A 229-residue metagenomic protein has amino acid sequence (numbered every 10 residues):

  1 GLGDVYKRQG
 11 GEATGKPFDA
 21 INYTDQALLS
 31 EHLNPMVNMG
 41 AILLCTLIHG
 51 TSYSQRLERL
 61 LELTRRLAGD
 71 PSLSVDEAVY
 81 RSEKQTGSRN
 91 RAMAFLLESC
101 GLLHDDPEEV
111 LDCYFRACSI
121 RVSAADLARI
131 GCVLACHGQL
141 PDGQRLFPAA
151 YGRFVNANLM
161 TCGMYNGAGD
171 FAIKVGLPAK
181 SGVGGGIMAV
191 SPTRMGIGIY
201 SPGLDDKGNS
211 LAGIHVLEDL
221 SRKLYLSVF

Functional and structural regions predicted by a protein language model:
G1-Y6: Short, small-residue-biased leader/transition segments that mark boundaries at the very start of proteins
A13-E62, R66-S82, T86-N90, L96: Conserved catalytic neighborhood of penicillin-recognizing serine enzymes
P35, M39-I42, Q55, R59 (+9 more regions): Conserved active-site and cofactor/substrate-binding residues in soluble primary-metabolism enzymes
C45, L61, R65, A94 (+3 more regions): Non-transmembrane alpha-helical segments in soluble domains of secreted/periplasmic/extracellular proteins
I48-Y53, R65-S72, E98, S119 (+4 more regions): Hydrophobic/aromatic-lined pockets within catalytic cores
G50-R59, Y114, H137-R145: Inter-helical turn/loop segments and adjacent helix faces that build the functional surface of alpha-helical bundle
S74-D142: Active-site-proximal helix/loop microenvironment of the serine DD-peptidase/beta-lactamase transpeptidase fold
A135-F229: Structured C-terminal helix/loop/strand segments within mature extracytoplasmic catalytic/sensor domains
